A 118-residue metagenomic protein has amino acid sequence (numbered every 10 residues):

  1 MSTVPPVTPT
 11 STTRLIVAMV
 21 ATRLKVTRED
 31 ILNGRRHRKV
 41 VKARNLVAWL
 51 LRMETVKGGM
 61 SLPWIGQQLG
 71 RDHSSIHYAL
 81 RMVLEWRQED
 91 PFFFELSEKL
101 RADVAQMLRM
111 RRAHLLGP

Functional and structural regions predicted by a protein language model:
M1-A18, L100-D103, R112-P118: General nucleic-acid-binding
V17, G59-L62: Helix-turn-helix DNA-binding elements, focusing on the entry/boundary residues of the two helices that contact DNA
T22-L46: Short, Lys/Arg-enriched anionic-surface-contact patches
D30, W64, S75: Residues in the helix-turn-helix
V41-G58: Short, amphipathic alpha-helical "recognition" segments used to contact nucleic acids or chromatin
V56-K57, A79-E95: Short, solvent-exposed alpha-helical "recognition" segments
S61-G70: Short alpha-helical "recognition helix" segments of helix-turn-helix
R87-M110: Short Lys/Arg-enriched helix C-cap and helix-to-coil transition segments that create basic nucleic-acid-contact patches
